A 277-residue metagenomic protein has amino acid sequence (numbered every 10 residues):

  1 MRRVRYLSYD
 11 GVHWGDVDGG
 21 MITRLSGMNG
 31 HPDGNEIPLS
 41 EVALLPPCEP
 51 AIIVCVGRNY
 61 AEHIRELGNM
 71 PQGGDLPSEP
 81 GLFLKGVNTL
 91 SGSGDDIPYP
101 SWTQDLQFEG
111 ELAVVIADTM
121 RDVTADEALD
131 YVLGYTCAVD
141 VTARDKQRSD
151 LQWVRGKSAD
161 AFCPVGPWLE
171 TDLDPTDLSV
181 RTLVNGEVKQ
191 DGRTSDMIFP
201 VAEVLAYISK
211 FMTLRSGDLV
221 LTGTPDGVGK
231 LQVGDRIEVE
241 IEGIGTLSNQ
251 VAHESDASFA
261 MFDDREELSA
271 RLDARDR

Functional and structural regions predicted by a protein language model:
M1-P80, L173, E238-E240, S258-R277: N-terminal non-catalytic cap/leader segment that marks the start of a structured domain
N35-E36, A43-P47, H63, R144-R277: Catalytic-pocket segment enriched in acidic/His residues
A43-L45, M70-Q72, I97-L106, M120-E127 (+3 more regions): A generic local secondary-structure boundary/capping motif
C55, Q107-E109, R215, Q232-V233: Residue-level recognition of short, solvent-exposed, well-ordered loop/turn junctions that link secondary-structure
N59, E109, A113-A138: RNA pseudouridine synthases
E66-L67, G94-D96, W102, V123-A128 (+3 more regions): A short secondary-structure junction signal
G73-G92, F108, E238-G243: Structural signature of FAD isoalloxazine-binding scaffolds in flavoprotein oxidoreductases
